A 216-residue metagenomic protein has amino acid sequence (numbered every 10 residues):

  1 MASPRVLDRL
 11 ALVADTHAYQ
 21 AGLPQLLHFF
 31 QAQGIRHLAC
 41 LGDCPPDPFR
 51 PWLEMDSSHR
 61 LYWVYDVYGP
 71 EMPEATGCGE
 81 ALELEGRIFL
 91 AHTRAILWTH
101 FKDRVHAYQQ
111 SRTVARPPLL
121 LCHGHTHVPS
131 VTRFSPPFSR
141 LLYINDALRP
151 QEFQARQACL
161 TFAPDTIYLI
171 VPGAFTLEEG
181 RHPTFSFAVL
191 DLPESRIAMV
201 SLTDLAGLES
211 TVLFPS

Functional and structural regions predicted by a protein language model:
S3, L10-L12, T16-C40, C44-Y168 (+1 more regions): Conserved catalytic scaffold of divalent metal-dependent phosphoesterases
P4-L7, I144-S216: Binuclear metal-dependent phosphoesterase catalytic core
